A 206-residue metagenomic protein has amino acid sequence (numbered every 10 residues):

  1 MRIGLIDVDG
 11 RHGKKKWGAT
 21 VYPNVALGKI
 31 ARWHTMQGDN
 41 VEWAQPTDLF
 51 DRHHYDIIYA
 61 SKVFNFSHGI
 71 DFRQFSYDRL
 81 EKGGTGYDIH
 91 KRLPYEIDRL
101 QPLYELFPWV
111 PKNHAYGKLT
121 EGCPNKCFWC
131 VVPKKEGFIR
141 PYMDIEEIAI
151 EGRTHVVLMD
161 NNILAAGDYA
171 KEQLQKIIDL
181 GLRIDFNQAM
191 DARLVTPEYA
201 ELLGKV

Functional and structural regions predicted by a protein language model:
M1-R79, D88: A short, structured N-terminal alpha-helical element that caps or precedes a catalytic domain
G4-P23, E105-E136, R153-D160, L164: N-terminal pre-triad scaffold of radical SAM enzymes
I6, A44, S61, G83-T85 (+3 more regions): A cross-family glycoside hydrolase active-site/sugar-binding cleft signature
L49-D56, Q74-Y77, V110-P111, I148-R153 (+2 more regions): Flexible, charged surface loops at secondary-structure boundaries
I57, R79, H114-Y116, H155-V157 (+1 more regions): Structural preference for beta-strand elements that scaffold enzyme active sites
R79-F107: Ser/Thr/Gly-rich flexible loops in soluble cytosolic domains mediating phosphotransfer, phosphorylation
Y95-E96, F107, H114, P124 (+4 more regions): Ankyrin repeat (ANK) tandem alpha-helical domains that serve as protein-protein interaction scaffolds, prominent
A149-V206: Conserved SAM/AdoMet-binding glycine-rich loop
